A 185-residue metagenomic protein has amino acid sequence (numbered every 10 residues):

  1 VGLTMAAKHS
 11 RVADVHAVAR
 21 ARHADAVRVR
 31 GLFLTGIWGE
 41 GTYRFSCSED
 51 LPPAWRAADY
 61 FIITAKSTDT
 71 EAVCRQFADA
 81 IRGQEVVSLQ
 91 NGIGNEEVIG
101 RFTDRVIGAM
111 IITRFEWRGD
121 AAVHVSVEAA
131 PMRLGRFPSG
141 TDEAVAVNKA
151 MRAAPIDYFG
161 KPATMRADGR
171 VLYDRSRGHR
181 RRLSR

Functional and structural regions predicted by a protein language model:
V1-G36: NAD(P)+-binding Rossmann beta1-loop-alpha1 motif at the extreme N-terminus of oxidoreductases
S10, R28, A78, G100 (+1 more regions): Class I S-adenosyl-L-methionine
A17-R20, I63-T64, S88-L89, F137: Active-site-adjacent beta-strand anchor residues
A19, F33, F77, E143 (+1 more regions): Flavin (primarily FAD) cofactor-binding/catalytic cores of flavoenzymes
G39-V123: Rossmann-like NAD(P)(H) cofactor-binding subdomain of soluble oxidoreductases
R56, Q90-V171, R182: Rossmann-fold dinucleotide-binding core
R175-R177: Oxyanion-binding "anion nests"
R185: Interdomain hinge/lid region at the active-site interface of Rossmann-like NAD(P)-dependent oxidoreductases
